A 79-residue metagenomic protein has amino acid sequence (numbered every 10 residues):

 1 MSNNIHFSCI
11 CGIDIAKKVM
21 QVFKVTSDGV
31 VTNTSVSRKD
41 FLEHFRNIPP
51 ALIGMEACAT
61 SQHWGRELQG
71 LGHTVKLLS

Functional and structural regions predicted by a protein language model:
M1-S79: Phosphate- and other anionic-substrate recognition elements at nucleic-acid/protein interfaces
